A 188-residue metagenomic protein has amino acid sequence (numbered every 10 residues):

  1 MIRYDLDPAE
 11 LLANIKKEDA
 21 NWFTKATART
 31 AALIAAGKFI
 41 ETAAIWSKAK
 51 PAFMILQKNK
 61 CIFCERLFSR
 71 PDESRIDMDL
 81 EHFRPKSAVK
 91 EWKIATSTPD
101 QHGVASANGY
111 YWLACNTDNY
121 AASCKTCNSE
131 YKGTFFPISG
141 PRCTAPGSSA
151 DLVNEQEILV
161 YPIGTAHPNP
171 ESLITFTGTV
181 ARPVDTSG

Functional and structural regions predicted by a protein language model:
M1-F39, M78, A95, P137 (+1 more regions): Class I S-adenosyl-L-methionine
Y4-L6, N119-A121, K125-G188: Domain-exit/linker segments immediately C-terminal to small folded modules
E10, A28-R29, A88-V89, T98 (+3 more regions): A generic structural signal for solvent-exposed, polar alpha-helical segments
N21-F63, V89-D118: Short, charged surface segments at domain edges that flank catalytic/cofactor-binding sites
N59, I76, T179-V180: Beta-strand-connecting loop/turn residues
F63-C64, T126: Short, cysteine/histidine-rich loop/knuckle motifs that typically chelate Zn2+
F68-A122, Y131-S149: Histidine-centered nuclease catalytic patch
